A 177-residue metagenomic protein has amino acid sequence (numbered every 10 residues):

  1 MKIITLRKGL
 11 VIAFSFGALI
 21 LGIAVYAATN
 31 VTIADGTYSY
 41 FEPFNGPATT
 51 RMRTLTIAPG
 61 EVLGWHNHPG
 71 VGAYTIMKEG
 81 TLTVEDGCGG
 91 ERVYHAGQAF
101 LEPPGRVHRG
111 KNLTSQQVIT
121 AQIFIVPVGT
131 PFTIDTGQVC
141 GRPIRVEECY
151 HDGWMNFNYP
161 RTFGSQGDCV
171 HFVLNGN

Functional and structural regions predicted by a protein language model:
K2-A13: Bacterial N-terminal signal peptides that target proteins for export
I12-G22: Bacterial N-terminal signal peptides
T29-G64, I123: A short glycine-rich, His/Asp/Glu-containing loop-to-beta-strand
G46, I57-A58, G87-G105: Short acidic-glycine-tyrosine-enriched beta hairpin
L63-H68, D86, K111-L113: Short histidine-centered beta-strand/loop micro-motifs that create catalytic or ligand/metal-coordination sites
G70-C88, Q98: Glycine- and acidic-residue-biased ligand/ion/polar-headgroup-sensing regions
P104-P131: Ligand-binding loop in jelly-roll beta-barrel domains
P131, V139-N177: Soluble extracellular-acting proteins and domains
